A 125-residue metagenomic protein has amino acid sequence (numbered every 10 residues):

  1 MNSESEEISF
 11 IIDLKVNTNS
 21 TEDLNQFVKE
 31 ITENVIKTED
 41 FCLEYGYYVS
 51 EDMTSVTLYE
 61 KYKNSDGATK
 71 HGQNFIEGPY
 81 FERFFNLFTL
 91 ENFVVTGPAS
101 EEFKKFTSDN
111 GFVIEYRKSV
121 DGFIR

Functional and structural regions predicted by a protein language model:
M1-V56, K63-N74, N86-R125: Short S/T/G/P-rich N-terminal loop/turn motif that feeds into the first structured element of a domain
